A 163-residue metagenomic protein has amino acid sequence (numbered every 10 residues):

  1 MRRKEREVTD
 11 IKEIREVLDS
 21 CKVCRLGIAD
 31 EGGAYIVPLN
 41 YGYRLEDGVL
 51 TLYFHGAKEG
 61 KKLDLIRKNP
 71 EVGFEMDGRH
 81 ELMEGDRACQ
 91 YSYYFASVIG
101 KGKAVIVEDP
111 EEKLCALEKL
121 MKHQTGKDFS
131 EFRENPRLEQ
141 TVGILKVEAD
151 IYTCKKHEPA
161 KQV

Functional and structural regions predicted by a protein language model:
M1-S20: Extreme N-terminal tail/first-helix region
R2-R3, R79-V163: Charged, gly/pro-rich active-site loop segments
V8-T9, S20-R25, K127-F129: Short Pro/Gly-enriched beta-strand edge/turn motifs at strand-loop
I14, K62, K113-A116: Amphipathic alpha-helical interface surfaces
L18, L65-I66, L120, V147: A generic structural signal for nonpolar/aromatic side chains embedded in well-ordered alpha-helices
C21-K58: Short beta-strand segments
L26, V72-M76: Short conserved beta-strand and strand-loop elements enriched in small hydrophobics with frequent Asp/Gly
L50-V72: Compact nucleic-acid interaction/catalytic patches
